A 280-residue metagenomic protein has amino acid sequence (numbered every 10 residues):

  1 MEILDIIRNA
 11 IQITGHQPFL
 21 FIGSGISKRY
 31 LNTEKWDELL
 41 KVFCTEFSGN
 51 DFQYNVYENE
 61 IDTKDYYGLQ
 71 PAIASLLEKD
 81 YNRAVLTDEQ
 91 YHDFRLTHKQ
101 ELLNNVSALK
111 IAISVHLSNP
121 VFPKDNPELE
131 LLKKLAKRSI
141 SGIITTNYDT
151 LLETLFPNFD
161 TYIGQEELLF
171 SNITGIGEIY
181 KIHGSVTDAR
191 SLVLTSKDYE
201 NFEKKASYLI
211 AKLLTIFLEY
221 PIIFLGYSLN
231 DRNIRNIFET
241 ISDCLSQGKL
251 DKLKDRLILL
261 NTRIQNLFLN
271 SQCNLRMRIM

Functional and structural regions predicted by a protein language model:
M1-S196, K205-Y220, L229-R232, I237-M280: Conserved catalytic-core helix/loop/strand module for nucleotide-ribose chemistry
F202: Short helix/strand-bridging catalytic loops that position acidic/His residues to coordinate divalent metals and engage
G226: Active-site loops and adjacent core secondary-structure elements that bind or stabilize anionic groups
